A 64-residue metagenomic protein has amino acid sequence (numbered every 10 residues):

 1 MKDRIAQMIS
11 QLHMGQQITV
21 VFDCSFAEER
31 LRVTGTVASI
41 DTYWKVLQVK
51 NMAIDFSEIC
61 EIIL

Functional and structural regions predicted by a protein language model:
M1-R32, D55-F56, E61-L64: Short glycine-rich, low-complexity segments
V20, K45-N51: SH3/SH3-like beta-barrel fold
L31-S39: Short beta-strand-centered aromatic/proline hotspots
S39, N51-I54: Structural motif
I40-K45, L64: Short, conserved beta-turn/loop elements at beta-strand boundaries and strand-helix junctions
